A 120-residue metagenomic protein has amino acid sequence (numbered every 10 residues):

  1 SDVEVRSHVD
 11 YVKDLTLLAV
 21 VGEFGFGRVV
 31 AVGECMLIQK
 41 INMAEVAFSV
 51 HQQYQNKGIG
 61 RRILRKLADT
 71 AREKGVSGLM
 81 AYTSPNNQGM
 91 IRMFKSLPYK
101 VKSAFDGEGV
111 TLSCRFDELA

Functional and structural regions predicted by a protein language model:
S1-A120: Long, contiguous binding/interaction regions
